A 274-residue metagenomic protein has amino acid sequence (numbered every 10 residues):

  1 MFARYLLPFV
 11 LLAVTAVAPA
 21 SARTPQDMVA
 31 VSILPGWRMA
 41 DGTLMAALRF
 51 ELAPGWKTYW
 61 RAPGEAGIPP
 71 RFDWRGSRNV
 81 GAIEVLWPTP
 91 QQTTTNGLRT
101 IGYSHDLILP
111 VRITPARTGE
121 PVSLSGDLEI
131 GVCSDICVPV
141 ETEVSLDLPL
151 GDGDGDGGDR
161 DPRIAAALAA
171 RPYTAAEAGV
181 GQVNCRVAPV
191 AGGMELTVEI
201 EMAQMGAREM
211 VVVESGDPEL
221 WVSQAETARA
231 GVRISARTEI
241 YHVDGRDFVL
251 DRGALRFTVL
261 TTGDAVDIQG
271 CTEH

Functional and structural regions predicted by a protein language model:
M1-A3: N-terminal secretory signal peptides that target proteins for export/translocation
Y5-A16: Bacterial N-terminal signal peptides
A20-H274: Extracellular/lumen-exposed scaffold segments
